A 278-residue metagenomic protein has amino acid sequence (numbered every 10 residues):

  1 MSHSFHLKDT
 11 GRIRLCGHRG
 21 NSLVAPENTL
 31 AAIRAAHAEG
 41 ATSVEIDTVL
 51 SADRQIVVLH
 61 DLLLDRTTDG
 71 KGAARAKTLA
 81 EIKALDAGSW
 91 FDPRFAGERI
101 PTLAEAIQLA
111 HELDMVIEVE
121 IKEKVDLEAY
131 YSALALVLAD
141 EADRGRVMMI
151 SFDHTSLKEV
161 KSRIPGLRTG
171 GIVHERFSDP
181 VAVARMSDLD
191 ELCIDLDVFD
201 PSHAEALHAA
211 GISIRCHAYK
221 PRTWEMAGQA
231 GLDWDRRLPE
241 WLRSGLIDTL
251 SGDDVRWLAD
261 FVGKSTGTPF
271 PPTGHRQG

Functional and structural regions predicted by a protein language model:
M1-G278: Phosphate-group recognition and catalysis centered on beta-loop-alpha active-site segments
